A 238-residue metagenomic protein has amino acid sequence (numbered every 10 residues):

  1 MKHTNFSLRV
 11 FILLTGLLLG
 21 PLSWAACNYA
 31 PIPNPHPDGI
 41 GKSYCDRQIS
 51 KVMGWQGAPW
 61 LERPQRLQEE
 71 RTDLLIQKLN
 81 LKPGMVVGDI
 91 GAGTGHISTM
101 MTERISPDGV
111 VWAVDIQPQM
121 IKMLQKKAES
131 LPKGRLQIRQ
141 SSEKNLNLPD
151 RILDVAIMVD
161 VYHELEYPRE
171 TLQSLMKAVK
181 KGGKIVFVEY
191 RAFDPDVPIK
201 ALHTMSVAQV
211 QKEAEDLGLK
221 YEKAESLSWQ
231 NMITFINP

Functional and structural regions predicted by a protein language model:
C27-G88: Class I SAM-dependent transferase core
G88-N145: Class I SAM-dependent methyltransferase SAM/SAH-binding core
I105-S106, L165-E166, V179-K181: Helix-to-beta-strand junctions that scaffold the AdoMet/dcAdoMet cofactor pocket in Class I SAM-dependent enzymes
L146-V155: A short acidic, Gly/Pro-enriched loop at the edge of an enzyme's catalytic core that lines a small-molecule cofactor
D154-P168: A short SAM/SAH-binding and catalytic strip from SAM-dependent methyltransferases
R169-K184: A short glycine-rich, Lys/Arg-flanked "PGG" loop and its adjoining helix->strand segment in the class I
V186-Q211: Conserved class I S-adenosyl-L-methionine
Y221-P238: Core SAM-dependent methyltransferase catalytic element
